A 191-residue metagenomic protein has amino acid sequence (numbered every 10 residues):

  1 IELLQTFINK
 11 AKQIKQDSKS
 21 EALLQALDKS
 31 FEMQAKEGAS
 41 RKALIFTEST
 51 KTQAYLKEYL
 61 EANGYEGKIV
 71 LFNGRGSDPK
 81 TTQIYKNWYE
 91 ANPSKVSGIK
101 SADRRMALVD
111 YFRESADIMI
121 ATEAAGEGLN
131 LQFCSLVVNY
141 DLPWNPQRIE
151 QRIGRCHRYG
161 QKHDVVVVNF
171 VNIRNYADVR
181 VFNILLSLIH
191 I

Functional and structural regions predicted by a protein language model:
I1-A116: Conserved Helicase C-terminal RecA-like lobe
T50-K51, I118-A124, W144: Conserved helicase core region in the C-terminal RecA-like lobe
Y55-L56, N130, R148: Phosphate- and divalent-cation-binding pockets in alpha/beta enzyme and binding domains that engage nucleotide-derived
V109, I120-C134, G154: SF2 helicase motor core recognition
N130-D141, V166-V168: A short beta-strand element within the Helicase C-terminal
C156-I184: Conserved segment of the helicase C-terminal RecA-like domain
I189-I191: Conserved small/polar residues in nucleotide/adenosyl-binding loops
